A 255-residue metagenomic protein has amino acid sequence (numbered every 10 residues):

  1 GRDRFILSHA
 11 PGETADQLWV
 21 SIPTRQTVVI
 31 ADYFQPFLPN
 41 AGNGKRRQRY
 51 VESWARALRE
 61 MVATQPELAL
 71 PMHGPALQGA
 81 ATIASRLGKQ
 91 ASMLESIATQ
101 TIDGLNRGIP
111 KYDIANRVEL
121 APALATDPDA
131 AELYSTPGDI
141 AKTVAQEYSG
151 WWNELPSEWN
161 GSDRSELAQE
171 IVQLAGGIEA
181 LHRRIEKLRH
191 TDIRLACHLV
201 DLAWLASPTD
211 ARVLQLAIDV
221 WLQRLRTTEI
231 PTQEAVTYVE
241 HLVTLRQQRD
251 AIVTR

Functional and structural regions predicted by a protein language model:
R4-R107: Metallo-beta-lactamase
A63-L68, A76-R255: Accessory terminal helices/loops
